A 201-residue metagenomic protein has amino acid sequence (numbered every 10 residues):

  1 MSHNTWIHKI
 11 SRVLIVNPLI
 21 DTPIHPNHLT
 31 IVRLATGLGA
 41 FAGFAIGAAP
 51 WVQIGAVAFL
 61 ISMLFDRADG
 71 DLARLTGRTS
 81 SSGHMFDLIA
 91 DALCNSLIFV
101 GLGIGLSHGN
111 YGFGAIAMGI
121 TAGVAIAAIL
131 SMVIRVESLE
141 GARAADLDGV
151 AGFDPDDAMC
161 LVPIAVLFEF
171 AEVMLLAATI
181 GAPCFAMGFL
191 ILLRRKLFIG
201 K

Functional and structural regions predicted by a protein language model:
M1-V16, L88-K201: A feature for the membrane-embedded catalytic helix bundles of lipid/isoprenoid biosynthetic enzymes
V16-I24, S82-G83: Membrane interfacial helix-start motif at the N-side
L19-D21, A73-R74, A165-V166: Helix-capping/transition residues at the boundaries of transmembrane alpha-helices and the short helical linkers
P23, N27, V52, M85 (+1 more regions): Hydrophobic, aromatic-rich alpha-helical transmembrane segments and their membrane-interface anchor motifs
P26-S82: Membrane-embedded alpha-helical segments that form the functional core of polytopic membrane enzymes, especially those
V32, I54-V57, M85, A117 (+1 more regions): Hydrophobic alpha-helical membrane segments of integral membrane proteins
L64, A68-L72, M85, I89 (+2 more regions): Active-site His/Glu-centered metal-binding helix of metallohydrolases
T79-G83, A144-L147: Active-site-proximal inter-transmembrane loops
